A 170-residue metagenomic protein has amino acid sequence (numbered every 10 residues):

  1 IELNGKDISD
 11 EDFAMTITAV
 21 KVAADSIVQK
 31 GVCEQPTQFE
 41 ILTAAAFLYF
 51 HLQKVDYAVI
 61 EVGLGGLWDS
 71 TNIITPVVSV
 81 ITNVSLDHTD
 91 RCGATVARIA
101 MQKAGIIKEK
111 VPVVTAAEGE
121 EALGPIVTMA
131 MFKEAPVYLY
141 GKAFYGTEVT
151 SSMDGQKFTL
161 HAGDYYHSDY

Functional and structural regions predicted by a protein language model:
I1-I74, D90-C92, E120: ATP-dependent carboxylate-amine ligase catalytic core
I27-G31, I41, L52-E61, P76 (+1 more regions): Acidic, Mg2+-coordinating active-site environments of NTP-dependent enzymes
